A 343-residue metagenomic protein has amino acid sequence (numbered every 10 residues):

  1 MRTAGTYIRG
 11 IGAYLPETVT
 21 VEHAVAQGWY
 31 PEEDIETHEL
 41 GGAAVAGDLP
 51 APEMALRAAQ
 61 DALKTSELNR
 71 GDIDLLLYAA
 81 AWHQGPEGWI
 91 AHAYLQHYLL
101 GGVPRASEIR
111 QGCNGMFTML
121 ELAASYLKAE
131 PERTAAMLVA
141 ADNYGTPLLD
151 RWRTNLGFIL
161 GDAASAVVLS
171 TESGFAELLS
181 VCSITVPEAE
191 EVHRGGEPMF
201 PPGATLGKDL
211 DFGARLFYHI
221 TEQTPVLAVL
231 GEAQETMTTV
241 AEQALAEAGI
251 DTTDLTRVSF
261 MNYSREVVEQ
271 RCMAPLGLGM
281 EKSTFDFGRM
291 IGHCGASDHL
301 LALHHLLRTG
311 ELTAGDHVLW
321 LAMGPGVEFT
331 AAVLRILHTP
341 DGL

Functional and structural regions predicted by a protein language model:
M1-A51, R153-G231, T239, R335-L343: Condensing-enzyme catalytic core mediating Claisen C-C bond formation in acyl metabolism
I8, A51-G112, F117, V240 (+1 more regions): Conserved beta-ketoacyl condensing-enzyme motif
Q27-I35, P86-L100, L138-Y144, L210-G213 (+1 more regions): Acidic-glycine-rich active-site phosphate/pyrophosphate-binding loop
T37-G42, L75-L77, H97-R110, P147-R151 (+1 more regions): Glycine/charged-rich beta-loop-alpha catalytic/anionic-binding loops adjacent to active sites
W82-Q84, G88, G102, Q111-K128 (+4 more regions): Claisen-condensing/thiolase-fold acyl-transfer catalytic domains that form or cleave C-C bonds in fatty acid
Q84-E87, G115-F117, Y144-L148, P187-E191: Short, well-ordered, mixed-charge alpha-helical segments that flank or form enzyme active sites
R110, A136-D142, L169, W320-M323: Short beta-strand segments
K128-A164: Flexible, glycine-rich active-site loops centered on histidine and acidic residues that chelate a metal or position
